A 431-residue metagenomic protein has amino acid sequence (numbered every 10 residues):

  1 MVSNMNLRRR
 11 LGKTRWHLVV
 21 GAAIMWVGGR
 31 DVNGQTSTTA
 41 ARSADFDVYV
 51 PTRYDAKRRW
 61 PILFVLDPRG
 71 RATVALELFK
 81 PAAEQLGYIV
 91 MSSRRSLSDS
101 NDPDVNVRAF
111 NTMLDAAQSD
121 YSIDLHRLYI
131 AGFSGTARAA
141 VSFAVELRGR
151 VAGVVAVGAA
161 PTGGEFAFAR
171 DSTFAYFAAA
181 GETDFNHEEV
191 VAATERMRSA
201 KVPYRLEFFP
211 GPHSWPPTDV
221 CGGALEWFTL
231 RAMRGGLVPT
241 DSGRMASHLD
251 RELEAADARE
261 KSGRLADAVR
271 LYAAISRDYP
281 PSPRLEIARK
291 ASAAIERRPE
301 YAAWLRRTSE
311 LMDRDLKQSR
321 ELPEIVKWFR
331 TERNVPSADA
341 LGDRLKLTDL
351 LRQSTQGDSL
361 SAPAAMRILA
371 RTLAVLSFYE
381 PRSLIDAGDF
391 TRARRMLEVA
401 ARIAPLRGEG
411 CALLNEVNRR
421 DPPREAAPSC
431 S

Functional and structural regions predicted by a protein language model:
T14, W26-P61, T112, E252 (+2 more regions): A domain-start/cap signature at the N-terminus of enzymes
T52-R59, N101-S134, V145-R148: Gly/Ser-rich "nucleophile elbow"/oxyanion-hole loop immediately N-terminal to the catalytic nucleophile in hydrolases
I62, L66-S119: Active-site machinery of serine-nucleophile hydrolases
Q118-D120, H126-F174: Primarily recognizes the serine-hydrolase "nucleophile elbow" in alpha/beta-hydrolase and SGNH/GDSL folds
G153-E226: The feature captures the conserved acid-bearing segment of alpha/beta-hydrolase catalytic domains
V191, R198-I275, I287-E296: C-terminal catalytic histidine-bearing segment of alpha/beta-hydrolase fold enzymes
F209-W215, I275-A291, I295, T331-R371 (+1 more regions): Short solvent-exposed coil/turn linkers within tandem alpha-helical repeat scaffolds
M233-R234, S292-S319, V417-P428: Alpha-helical linker/edge segments of TPR/alpha-solenoid repeat scaffolds and analogous pre-/post-domain helices
